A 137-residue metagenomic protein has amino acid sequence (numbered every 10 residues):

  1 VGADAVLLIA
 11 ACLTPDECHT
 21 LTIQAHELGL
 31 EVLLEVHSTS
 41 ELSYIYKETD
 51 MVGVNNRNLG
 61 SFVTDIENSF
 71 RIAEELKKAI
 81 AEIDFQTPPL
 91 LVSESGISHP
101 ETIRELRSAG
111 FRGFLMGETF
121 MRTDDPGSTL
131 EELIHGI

Functional and structural regions predicted by a protein language model:
V1, L34-E48, S93-M116, S128 (+1 more regions): Catalytic cores of alpha/beta
V1-E17, V54-V63, G96, G110-L130: Glycine-rich phosphate-binding active-site loops on the catalytic face of alpha/beta enzymes
A3-D4, L28-L30, E48-D50, T87-P89 (+1 more regions): Short, well-ordered coil/turn segments that N-cap beta-strands
D4-L34, Y44: Metal-dependent enolase-superfamily TIM-barrel catalytic cores that perform enediolate-based chemistry
L13-T20, T39-K47, M51, L59-T87 (+1 more regions): Short loop-to-alpha-helix "cap/lid" segments that border enzyme active sites across diverse enzyme classes
A25, T49, L76, G110 (+1 more regions): Alpha-helix boundary/capping residues
N55, A79, G136: Change "in soluble alpha/beta enzymes" to "in soluble alpha/beta proteins
I72-E75, R107, R122-I137: C-terminal helical cap(s) of enzyme catalytic domains, especially alpha/beta-barrels
